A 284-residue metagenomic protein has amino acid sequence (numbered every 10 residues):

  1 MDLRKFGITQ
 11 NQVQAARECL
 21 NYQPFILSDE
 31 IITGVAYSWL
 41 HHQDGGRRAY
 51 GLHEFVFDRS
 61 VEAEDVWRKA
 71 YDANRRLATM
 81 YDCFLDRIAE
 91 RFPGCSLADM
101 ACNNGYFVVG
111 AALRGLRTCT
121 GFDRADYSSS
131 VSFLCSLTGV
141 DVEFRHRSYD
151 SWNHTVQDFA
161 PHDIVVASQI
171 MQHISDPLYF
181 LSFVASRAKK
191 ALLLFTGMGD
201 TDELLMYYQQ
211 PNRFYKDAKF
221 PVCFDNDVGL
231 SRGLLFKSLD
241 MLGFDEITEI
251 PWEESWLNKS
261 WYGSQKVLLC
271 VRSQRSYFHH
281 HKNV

Functional and structural regions predicted by a protein language model:
D2-A160, Q210, W256-V284: Conserved N-terminal segment of class I S-adenosyl-L-methionine
A101, A125, I174, V228-G229: Short alpha-helix boundary/capping motifs
N153, I174-S175: Activation segment
D163: Catalytic cores of carbohydrate-active enzymes
V166-A167, S175-N283: S-adenosyl-L-methionine-dependent methyltransferase catalytic module, highlighting the catalytic core
I170: Hydrophobic adenine-recognition pocket in adenosine-nucleotide-binding enzymes
